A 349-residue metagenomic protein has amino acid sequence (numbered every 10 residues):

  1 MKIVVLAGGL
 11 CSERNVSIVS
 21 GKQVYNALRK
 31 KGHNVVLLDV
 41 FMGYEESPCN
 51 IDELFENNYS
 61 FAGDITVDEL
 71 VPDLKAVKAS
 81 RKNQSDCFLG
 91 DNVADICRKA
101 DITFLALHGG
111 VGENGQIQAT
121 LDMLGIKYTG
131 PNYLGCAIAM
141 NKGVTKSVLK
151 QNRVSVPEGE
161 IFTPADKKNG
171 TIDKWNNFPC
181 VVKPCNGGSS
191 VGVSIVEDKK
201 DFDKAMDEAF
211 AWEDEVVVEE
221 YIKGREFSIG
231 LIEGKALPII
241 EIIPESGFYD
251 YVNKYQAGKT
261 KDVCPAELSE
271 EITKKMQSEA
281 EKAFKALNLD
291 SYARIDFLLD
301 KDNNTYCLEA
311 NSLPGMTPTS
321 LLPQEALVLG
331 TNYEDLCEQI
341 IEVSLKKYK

Functional and structural regions predicted by a protein language model:
M1, L6-L10, R153, E270-K349: ATP-dependent carboxylate activation and anion-phosphoryl transfer catalytic cores that bind Mg-ATP to form
M1-L134, I138-M140, V144, Q151 (+3 more regions): ATP-binding N-terminal substructure of ATP-dependent carboxylate-amine bond-forming enzymes
I3-A7, C11, I18-V19, G90-C97 (+4 more regions): Active-site nucleotide/adenylate-binding loops and adjacent lid/helix of ATP-dependent enzymes
V35, K127-Y128, V156, C180 (+1 more regions): Hydrophobic beta-strand scaffold residues
A119-Y128, D198-D203, V328-G330: A glycine- and small-aliphatic-rich helix-loop capping segment at beta-alpha/alpha-beta transitions that lines
T129-P131, S190, K261-V263, P318-L322: Short small-residue beta-strand/loop micro-motif enriched in glycine and branched aliphatics
E197-S278, L299-Y306: Phosphate-binding site of ATP-dependent enzymes
